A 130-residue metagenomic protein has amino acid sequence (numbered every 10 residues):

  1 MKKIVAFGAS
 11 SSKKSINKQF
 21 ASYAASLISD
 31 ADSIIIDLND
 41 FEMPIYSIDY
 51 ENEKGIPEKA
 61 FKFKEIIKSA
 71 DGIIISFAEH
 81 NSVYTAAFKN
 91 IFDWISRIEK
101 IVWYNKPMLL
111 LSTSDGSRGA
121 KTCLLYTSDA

Functional and structural regions predicted by a protein language model:
M1-D93, R97-I98: N-terminal beta1-alpha1-beta2 submodule of the flavodoxin-like/Rossmannoid cofactor-binding fold
A78, S112-S114: Short strand-turn motif at the edge of the Rossmann-like AdoMet-binding core
I95-S112: Short, acidic/small-residue loops that bind anionic groups at enzyme active sites
G116-R118: Glycine-rich, Arg-bearing micro-motifs that act as flexible, cationic patches
T122-C123: Active-site-proximal alpha-helical scaffold in enzymes
T127-A130: Conserved small/polar residues in nucleotide/adenosyl-binding loops
